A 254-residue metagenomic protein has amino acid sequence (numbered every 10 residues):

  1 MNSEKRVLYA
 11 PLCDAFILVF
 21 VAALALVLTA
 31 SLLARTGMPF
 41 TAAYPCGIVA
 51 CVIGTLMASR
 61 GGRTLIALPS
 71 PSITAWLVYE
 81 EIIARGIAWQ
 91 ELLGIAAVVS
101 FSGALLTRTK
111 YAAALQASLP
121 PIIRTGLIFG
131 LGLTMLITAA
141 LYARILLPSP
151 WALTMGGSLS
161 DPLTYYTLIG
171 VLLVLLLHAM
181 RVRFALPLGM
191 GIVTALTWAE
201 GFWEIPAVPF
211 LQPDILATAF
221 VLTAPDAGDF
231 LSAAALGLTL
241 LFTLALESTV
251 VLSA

Functional and structural regions predicted by a protein language model:
M1-A42, M155-G156, L186-A254: Helix-loop-helix hairpins and the membrane-proximal interhelical loops of multi-pass alpha-helical transport proteins
Y9-L159: Early transmembrane hairpin of solute transport permeases
L18-V19, L141-M180, P225-F242: Entry/N-cap segments of selected transmembrane alpha helices and their immediately preceding amphipathic helices
G54-I66, L176-R181, T239-E247: Transmembrane alpha-helix interface/packing and boundary motifs in multi-pass membrane proteins, characterized by
P71-S72, I95-V98, T164-L172, A185-L196: Hydrophobic mid-bilayer segments of alpha-helices in multi-pass membrane transport proteins, especially secondary
K110, R144, R181, G201-W203: Short glycine-centered helix-capping/turn motifs at secondary-structure transition points
A112, Q116, A179-A185: Short loop segments and helix-boundary regions at transmembrane helix junctions of multi-pass inner-membrane proteins
